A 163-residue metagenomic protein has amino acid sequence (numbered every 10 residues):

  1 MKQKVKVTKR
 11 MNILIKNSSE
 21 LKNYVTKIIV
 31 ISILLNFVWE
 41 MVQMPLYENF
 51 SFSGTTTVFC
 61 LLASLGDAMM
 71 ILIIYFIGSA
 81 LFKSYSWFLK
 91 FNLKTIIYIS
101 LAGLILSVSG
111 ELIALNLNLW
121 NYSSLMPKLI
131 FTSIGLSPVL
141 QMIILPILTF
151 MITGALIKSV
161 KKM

Functional and structural regions predicted by a protein language model:
K2-M163: Aromatic-rich, lipid-facing transmembrane alpha helices and their immediate juxtamembrane interface loops in integral
